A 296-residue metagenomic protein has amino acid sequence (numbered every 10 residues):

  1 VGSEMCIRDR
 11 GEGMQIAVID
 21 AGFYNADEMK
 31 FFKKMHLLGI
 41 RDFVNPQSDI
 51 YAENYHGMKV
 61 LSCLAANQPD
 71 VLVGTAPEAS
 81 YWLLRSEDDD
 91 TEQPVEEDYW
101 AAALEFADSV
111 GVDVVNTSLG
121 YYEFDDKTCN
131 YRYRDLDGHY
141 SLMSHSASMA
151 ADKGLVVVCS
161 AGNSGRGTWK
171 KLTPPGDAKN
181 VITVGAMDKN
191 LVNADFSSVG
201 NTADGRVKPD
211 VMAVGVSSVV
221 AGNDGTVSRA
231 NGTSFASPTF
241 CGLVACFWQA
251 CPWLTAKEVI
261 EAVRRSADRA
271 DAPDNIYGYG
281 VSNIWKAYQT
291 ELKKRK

Functional and structural regions predicted by a protein language model:
V1-I7: Short, small-residue-biased leader/transition segments that mark boundaries at the very start of proteins
R8-R41, Q47-E96, V110-D113, D126 (+5 more regions): Subtilisin-like serine protease catalytic core
M35-I40, K189-S234, D271: Catalytic-core environment of secreted peptidases
L61, L84-D88, K171, G215-Y277 (+3 more regions): Hydrolase catalytic cores
A65-P69, E105-V112, S148-D152, G162 (+4 more regions): Sec-exported extracytoplasmic/periplasmic mature domains
N67, S86-D177, A203-R206, N223-N231 (+2 more regions): Substrate-binding/access-modulating region of protease and related hydrolase catalytic domains
W82, N116, V156-V158, T183 (+2 more regions): Structural detector of well-ordered beta-strand residues that form the stable sheet scaffold of enzyme domains
P174-D188: Structural recognition of alpha->loop->beta junctions
